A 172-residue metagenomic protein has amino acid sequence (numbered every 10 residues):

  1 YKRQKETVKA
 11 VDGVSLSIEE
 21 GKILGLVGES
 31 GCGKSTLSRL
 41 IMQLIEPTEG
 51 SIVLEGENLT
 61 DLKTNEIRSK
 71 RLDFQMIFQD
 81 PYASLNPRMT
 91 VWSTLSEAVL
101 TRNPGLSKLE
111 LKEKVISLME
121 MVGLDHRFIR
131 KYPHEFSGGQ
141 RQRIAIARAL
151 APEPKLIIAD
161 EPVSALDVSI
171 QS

Functional and structural regions predicted by a protein language model:
Y1-S172: ABC transporter nucleotide-binding domains
